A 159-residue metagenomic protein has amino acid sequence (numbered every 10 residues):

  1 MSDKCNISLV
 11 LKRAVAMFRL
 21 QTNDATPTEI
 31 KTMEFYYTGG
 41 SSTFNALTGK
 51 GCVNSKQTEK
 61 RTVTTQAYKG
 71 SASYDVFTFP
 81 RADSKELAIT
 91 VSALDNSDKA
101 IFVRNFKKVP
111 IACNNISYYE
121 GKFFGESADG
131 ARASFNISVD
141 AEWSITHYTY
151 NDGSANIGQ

Functional and structural regions predicted by a protein language model:
M1-M17, N23, G158-Q159: Short, low-hydrophobicity acidic/polar segments
N6-S8, M17-Q21, E34, A88-T90 (+1 more regions): Beta-strand secondary-structure signal
K12, P27, S127-D129: A generic structural signal for short, solvent-exposed coil/turn residues that cap or connect secondary-structure
P27-N115, I145-Q159: Tryptophan-paired
I111-G125: Low-complexity, Pro/Ser/Thr- and charge-rich linker/hinge segments at domain boundaries
F124-Q159: Intrinsically disordered, low-complexity repeat and linker tracts
